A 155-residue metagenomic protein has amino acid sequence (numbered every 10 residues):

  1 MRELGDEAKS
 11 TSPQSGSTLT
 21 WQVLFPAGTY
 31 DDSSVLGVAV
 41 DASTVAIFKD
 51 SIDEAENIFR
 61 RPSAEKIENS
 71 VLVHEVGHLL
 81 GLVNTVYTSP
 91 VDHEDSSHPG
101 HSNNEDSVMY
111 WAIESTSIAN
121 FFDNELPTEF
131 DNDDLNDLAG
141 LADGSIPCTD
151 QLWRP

Functional and structural regions predicted by a protein language model:
M1-S51: Active-site-proximal segments of metallohydrolase catalytic domains
L4-K9, D134-L138, C148: Generic structural signal of hydrophobic/aromatic residues within well-ordered alpha-helices of folded domains
A27-D32, S51-E54, V86-Y87, E114-S117: Solvent-exposed loop/turn segments at secondary-structure junctions within structured extracellular/periplasmic domains
D31-S34, A55-I58, L80-G81: Extracytoplasmic/secreted cell-surface and envelope-processing proteins
V45-A64: Extracytoplasmic segments of membrane-associated envelope/inner-membrane machinery
K49-A55, L135-A142: Short alpha-helical interface patches
F59-G140: The catalytic-center signature of Zn2+-dependent metalloproteases
A139-P155: Pan-zinc metallopeptidase signature
